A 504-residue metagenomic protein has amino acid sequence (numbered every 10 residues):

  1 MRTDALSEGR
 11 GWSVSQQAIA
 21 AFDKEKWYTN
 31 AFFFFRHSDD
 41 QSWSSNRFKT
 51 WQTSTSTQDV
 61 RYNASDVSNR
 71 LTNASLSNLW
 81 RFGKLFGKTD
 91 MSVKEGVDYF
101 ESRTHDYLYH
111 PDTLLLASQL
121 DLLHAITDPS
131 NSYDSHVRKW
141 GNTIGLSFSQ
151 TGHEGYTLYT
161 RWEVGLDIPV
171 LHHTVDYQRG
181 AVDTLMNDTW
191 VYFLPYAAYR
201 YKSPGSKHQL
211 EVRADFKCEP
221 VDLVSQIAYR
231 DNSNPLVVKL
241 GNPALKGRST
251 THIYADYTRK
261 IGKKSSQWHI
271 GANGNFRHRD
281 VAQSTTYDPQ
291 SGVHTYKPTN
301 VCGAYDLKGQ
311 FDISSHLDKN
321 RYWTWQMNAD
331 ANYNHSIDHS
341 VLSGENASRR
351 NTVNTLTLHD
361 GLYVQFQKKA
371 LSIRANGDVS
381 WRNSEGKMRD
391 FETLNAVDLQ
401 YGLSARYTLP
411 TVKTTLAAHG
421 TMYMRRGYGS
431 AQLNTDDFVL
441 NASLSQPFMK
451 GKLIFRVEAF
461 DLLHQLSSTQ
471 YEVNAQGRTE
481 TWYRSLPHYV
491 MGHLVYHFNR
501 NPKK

Functional and structural regions predicted by a protein language model:
M1-K504: Primarily recognizes Gram-negative and organellar outer-membrane beta-barrels
